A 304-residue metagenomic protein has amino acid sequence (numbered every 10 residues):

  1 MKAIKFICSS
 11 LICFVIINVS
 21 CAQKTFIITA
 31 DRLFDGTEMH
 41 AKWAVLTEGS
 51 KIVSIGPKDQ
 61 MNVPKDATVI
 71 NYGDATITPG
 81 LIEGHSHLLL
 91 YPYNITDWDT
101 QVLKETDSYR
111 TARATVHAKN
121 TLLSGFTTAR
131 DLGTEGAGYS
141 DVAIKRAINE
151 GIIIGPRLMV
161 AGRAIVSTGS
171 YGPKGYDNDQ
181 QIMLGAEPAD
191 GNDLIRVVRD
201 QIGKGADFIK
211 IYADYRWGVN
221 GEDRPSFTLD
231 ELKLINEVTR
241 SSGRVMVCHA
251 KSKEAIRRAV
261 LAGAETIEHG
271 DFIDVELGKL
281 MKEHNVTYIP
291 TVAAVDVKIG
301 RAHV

Functional and structural regions predicted by a protein language model:
M1-K24: Bacterial Sec-dependent N-terminal signal peptides
T37-T78: Histidine-rich, glycine-flanked metal-binding segment
A75-R146, E150-I152, T168, D230 (+1 more regions): Metal-associated gating/positioning segment near the N- to mid-region
L89-R110, T168-M183, W217-P225, H284-R301: Active-site gating loops and adjacent loop-to-helix segments of metal-dependent hydrolytic enzymes
R110-A118, E187-Q201, A250-A255: Short, acidic/polar
R113-Y139, G155-A164, A206-W217, V245 (+3 more regions): Divalent metal-dependent hydrolysis catalytic cores, especially in the metallo-beta-lactamase
T168, Y212-R301: Active-site core of metal-dependent hydrolases
G175-K233: Active-site gating/metal-coordination segments in enzymes
